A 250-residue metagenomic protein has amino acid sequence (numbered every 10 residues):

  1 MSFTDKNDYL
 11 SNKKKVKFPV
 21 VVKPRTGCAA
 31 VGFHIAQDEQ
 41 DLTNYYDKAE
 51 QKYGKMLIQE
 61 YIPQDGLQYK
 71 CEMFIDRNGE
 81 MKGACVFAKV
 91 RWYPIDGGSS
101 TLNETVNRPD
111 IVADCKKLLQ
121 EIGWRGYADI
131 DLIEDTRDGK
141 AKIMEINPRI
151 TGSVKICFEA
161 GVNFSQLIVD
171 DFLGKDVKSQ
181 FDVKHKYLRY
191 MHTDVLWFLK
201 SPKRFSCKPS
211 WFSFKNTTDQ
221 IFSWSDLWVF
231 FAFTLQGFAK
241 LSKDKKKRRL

Functional and structural regions predicted by a protein language model:
M1-D65, I75-E80, P109-A113, K245: Active-site nucleotide/adenylate-binding loops and adjacent lid/helix of ATP-dependent enzymes
K14-K17, L67, T136-K142: A short, glycine/Asx- and small/polar-enriched loop/turn that sits immediately N-terminal to a beta-strand
V20, K82, K140-E145: Protein kinase-like catalytic core scaffold
K23, D131, E145: Acidic active-site catalytic centers that drive phospho-/nucleotidyl reactions and related ester hydrolyses
Q40, N44-A49, E60-G123, E134 (+1 more regions): ATP-dependent carboxylate/phosphate-activation module, predominantly the ATP-grasp catalytic core and closely related
K55-M56, M81, R125-A128, K178-S179: Short, structured loop/turn "capping" segments at alpha-beta junctions
R125-R137: A short glycine-rich, hydrophobically flanked beta-strand micro-motif that places a catalytic Asp/Glu for divalent metal
D170-L250: Peripheral (often C-terminal) accessory segments that flank ATP-dependent C-N-forming ligase machineries
